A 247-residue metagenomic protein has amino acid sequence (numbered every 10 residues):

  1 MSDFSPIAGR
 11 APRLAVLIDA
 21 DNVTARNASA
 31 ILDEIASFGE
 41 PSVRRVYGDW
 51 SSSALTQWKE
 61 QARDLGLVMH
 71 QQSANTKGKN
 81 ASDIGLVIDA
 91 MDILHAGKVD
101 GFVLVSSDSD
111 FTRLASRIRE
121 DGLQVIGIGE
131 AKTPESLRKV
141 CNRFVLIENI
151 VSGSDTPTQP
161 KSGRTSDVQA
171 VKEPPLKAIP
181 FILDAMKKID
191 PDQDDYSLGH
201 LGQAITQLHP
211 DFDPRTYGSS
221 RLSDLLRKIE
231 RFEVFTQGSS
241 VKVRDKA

Functional and structural regions predicted by a protein language model:
M1-H95, Q124: Domain-level signal for Mg2+-assisted phosphodiester chemistry and nucleotide/NA-binding surfaces in nucleic-acid
L14, D100, N142: Conserved acidic residues
V16, T24-N27, I31, A54-W58 (+11 more regions): Helical mechanochemical/support elements of P-loop NTPase systems and associated helical scaffolds
D19, V46, A90, L104 (+3 more regions): A residue-level signal for conserved active-site and pocket-lining positions in enzyme catalytic cores
A20, A74-N75, S107, E130-A131 (+1 more regions): Short, ordered loop/turn segments at secondary-structure junctions
Y47, D100-S107, L114, I118 (+1 more regions): Acidic beta-strand-to-loop metal/phosphate-binding motif
S116-T156, F232-K242: Intrinsically disordered, low-complexity glycine/proline-rich and charged
A131, P157-A247: N-terminal regulatory modules in eukaryotic regulatory proteins
